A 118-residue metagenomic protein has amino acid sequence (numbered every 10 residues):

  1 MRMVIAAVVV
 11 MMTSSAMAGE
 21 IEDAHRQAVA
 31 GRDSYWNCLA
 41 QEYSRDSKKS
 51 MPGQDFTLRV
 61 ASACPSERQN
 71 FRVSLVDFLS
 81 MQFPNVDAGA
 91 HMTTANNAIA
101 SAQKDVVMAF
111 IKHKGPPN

Functional and structural regions predicted by a protein language model:
M1-V4: Positively charged n-region of N-terminal signal peptides that target proteins for export
T13-A16: N-terminal signal peptide c-region/cleavage motif recognized by signal peptidases
A18-R26: Cleaved targeting-peptide boundary
R26-S74: Short N-proximal segments of mature Sec-exported proteins
Q54-N118: Compact alpha-helical subdomains of small soluble proteins
